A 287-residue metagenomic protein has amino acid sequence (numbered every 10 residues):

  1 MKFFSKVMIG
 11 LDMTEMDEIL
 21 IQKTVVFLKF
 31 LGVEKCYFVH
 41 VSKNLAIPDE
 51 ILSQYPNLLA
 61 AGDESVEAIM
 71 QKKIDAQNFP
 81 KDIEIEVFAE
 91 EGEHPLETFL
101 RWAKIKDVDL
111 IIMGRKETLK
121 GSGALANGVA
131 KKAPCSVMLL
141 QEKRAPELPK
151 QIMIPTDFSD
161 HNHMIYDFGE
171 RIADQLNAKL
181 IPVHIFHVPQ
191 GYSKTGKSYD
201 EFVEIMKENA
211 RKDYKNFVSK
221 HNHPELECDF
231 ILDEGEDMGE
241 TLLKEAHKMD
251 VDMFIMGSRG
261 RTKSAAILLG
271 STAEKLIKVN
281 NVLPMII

Functional and structural regions predicted by a protein language model:
M1-K2, V26, P56-N57, D75-I111 (+3 more regions): Structural beta-alpha unit
M1-P56, Q151-D200, E204-K207, S219-P224 (+1 more regions): Small/aliphatic-rich secondary-structure junction motif
Y37-V39, E86-E90, M138, I181-V183 (+3 more regions): General small-molecule cofactor/ligand-binding pocket signal
V41, K116, E142-R144, I185 (+1 more regions): Short, ordered loop/turn segments at secondary-structure junctions
L59-K72, E204-K215: Short, surface-exposed alpha-helical segments at coil->helix boundaries
L110-G128, M253-V279: Glycine-rich, Arg-bearing micro-motifs that act as flexible, cationic patches
I112-R115, V137-K143, P284-I287: Short beta-strand elements of ligand-binding domains
A133-P134, N280-N281: Short, structured coil segments at secondary-structure junctions
